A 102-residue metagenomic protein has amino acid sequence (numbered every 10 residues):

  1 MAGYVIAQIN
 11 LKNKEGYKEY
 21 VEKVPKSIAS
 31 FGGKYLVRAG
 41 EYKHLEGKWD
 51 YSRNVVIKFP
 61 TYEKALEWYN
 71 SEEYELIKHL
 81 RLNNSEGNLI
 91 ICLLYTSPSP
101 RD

Functional and structural regions predicted by a protein language model:
M1-A2, L94: Absolute protein N-terminus
A2-N10, E46-N70: Short, well-ordered beta-strand segments in beta-rich or mixed alpha/beta enzyme and ligand-binding folds
E15: Short, surface-exposed ligand-recognition loops at beta-strand->loop->(often short) alpha-helix junctions that present
K18-G33, P60-I90: An amphipathic, aromatic/His-enriched active-site/gating alpha helix that lines ligand/cofactor pockets
A39, L93: Residues at the C-termini of beta-strands that transition into short coil/loop
G40-L45: Short, solvent-exposed loop/turn elements at beta->coil junctions and helix N-caps that rim active or binding pockets
Y95-D102: Conserved small/polar residues in nucleotide/adenosyl-binding loops
